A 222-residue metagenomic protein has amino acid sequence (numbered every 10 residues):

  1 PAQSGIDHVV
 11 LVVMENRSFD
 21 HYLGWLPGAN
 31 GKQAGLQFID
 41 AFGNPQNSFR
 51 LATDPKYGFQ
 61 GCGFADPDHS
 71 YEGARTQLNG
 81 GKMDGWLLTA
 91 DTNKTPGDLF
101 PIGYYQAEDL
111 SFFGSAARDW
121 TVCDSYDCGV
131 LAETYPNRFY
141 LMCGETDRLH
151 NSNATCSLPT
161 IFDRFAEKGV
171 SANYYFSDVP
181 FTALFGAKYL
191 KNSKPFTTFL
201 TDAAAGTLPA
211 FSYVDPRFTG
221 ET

Functional and structural regions predicted by a protein language model:
P1-T222: N-terminal pro-sequences and low-complexity stem/linker regions of secreted or lumenal proteins
